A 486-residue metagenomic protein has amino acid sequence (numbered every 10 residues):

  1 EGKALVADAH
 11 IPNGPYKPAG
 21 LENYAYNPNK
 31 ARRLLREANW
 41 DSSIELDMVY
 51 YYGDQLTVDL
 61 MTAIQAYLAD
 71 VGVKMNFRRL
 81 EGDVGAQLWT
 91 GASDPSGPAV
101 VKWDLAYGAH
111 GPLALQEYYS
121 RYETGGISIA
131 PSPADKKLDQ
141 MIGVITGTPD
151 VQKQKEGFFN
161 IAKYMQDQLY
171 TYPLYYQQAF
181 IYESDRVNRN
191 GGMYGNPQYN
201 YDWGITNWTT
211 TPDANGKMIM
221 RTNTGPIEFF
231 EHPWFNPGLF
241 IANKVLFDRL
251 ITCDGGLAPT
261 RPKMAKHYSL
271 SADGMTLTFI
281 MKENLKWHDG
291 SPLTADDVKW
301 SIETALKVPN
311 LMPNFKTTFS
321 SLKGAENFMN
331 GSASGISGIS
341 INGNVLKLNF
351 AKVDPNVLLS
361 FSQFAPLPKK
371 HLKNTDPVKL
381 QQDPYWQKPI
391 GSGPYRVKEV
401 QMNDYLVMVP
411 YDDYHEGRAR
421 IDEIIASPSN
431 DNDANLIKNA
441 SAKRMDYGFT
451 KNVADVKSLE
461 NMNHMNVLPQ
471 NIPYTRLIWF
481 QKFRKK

Functional and structural regions predicted by a protein language model:
E1-A19, Y52-A66, T90-P226, G238-K244 (+1 more regions): Detector for C-terminal structural segments
E1-D8, L34, I44-Q55, T148-L169 (+6 more regions): Alpha-helical secondary-structure segments
K74, D383-W386, Y411-S458, P473: Ligand-site clamp/hinge motif
G126, P133, Q177-Q178, T206 (+4 more regions): A bilobed periplasmic-binding-protein/Venus flytrap-type ligand-binding module shared by bacterial periplasmic
Y182-N200, N223-I241, M264, S291 (+3 more regions): A structural "hinge/loop" feature
R221-A272, I390-G391: N-terminal lobe/hinge region of extracytoplasmic solute-binding protein
H267-N314, K347, A442: Aromatic- and charge-enriched surface segment that lines or borders ligand/interaction sites
K299, F315-N374: Surface-exposed binding/hinge segments that line and control ligand-binding clefts or catalytic entry sites
